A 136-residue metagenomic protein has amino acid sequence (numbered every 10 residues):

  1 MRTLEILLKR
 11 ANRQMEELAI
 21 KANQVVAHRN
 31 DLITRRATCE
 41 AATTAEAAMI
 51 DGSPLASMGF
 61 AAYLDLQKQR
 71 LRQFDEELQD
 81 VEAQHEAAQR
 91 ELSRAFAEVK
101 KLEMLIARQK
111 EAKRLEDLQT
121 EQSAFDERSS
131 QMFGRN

Functional and structural regions predicted by a protein language model:
M1-N136: Charge-rich amphipathic alpha-helical interaction elements
